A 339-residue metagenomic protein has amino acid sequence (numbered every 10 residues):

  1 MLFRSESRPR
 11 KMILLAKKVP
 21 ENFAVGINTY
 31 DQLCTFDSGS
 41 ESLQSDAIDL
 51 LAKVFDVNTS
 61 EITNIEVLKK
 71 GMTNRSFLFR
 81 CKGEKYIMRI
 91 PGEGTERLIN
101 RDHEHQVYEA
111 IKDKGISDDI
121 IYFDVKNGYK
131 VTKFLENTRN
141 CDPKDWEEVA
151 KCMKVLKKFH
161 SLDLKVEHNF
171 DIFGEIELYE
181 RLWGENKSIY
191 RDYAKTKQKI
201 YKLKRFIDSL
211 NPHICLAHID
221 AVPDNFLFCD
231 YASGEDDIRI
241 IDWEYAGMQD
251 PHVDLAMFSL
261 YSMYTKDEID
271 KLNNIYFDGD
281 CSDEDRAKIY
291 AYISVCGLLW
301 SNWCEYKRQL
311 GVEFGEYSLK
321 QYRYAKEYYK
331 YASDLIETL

Functional and structural regions predicted by a protein language model:
M1-K53: Conserved alpha/beta core of the MobA/IspD/sugar-nucleotide pyrophosphorylase nucleotidyltransferase superfamily
K18-N28, M88, Y129-V131, I241 (+1 more regions): Active-site donor/metal-binding and catalytic loop motifs of nucleotide-sugar-dependent glycosylation enzymes
S42-S45, N302-L339: ATP/Mg2+ or Mg2+-diphosphate-binding catalytic cores that bind nucleotide phosphates or diphosphates via glycine-rich
D46-E61, L164-I219, P223, C229-A232 (+1 more regions): An alpha-helical support segment within catalytic cores of ATP-dependent transferases
E66-F173, G184-K195: ATP-binding pocket architecture of kinase catalytic cores
K69-G83, I87-M88, K202-L255, D267: Active-site acidic catalytic loop and adjacent metal/ATP-binding pocket of ATP-dependent phosphoryl transfer enzymes
E93, N137, I238, A246-M248 (+1 more regions): Activation segment
H252-C281, S294-V312: Active-site activation/catalytic loop segments of kinase-like enzymes and analogous catalytic loops in related
